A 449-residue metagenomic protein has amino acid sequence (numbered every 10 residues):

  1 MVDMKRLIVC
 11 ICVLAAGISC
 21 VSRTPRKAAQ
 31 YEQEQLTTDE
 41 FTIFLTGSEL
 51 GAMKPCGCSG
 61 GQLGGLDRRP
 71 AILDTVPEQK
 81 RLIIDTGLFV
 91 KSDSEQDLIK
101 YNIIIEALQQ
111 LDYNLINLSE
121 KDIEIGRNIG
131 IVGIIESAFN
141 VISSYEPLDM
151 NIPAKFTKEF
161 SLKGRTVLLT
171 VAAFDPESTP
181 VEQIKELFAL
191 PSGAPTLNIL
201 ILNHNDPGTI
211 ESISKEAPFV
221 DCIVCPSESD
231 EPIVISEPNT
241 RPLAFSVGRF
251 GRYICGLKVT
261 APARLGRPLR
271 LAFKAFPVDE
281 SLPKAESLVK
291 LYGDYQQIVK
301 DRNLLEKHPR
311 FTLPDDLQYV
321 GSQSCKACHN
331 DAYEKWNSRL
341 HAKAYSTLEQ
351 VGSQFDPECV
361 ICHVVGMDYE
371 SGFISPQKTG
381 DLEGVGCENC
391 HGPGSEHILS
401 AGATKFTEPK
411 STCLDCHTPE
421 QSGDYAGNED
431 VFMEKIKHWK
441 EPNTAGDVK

Functional and structural regions predicted by a protein language model:
M1-L7: Positively charged n-region of N-terminal signal peptides that target proteins for export
L7-A15: Sec-dependent N-terminal signal peptides
C20-E280, S287: Acidic, metal/ion-coordinating pockets
L66, Y101, G384-C387, K410: Amphipathic alpha-helical segments in well-structured domains
N198, Y253-L257, K274, G321-S324 (+2 more regions): Structural beta-strand/beta-sheet cores of well-ordered domains, especially the beta-sheet scaffolds that support
L282-E408, Y425-K449: Sequence context of c-type cytochrome heme-c attachment sites
T407-Q421: A contiguous, mid-protein "functional segment" used to position or interact with cofactors/ions or partner subunits
